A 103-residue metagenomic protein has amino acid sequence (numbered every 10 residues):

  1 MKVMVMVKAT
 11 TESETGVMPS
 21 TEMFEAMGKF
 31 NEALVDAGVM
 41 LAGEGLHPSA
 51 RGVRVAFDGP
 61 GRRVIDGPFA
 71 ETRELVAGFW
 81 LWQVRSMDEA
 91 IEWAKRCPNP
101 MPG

Functional and structural regions predicted by a protein language model:
M1-G103: Conserved, structured core segments of small domains
